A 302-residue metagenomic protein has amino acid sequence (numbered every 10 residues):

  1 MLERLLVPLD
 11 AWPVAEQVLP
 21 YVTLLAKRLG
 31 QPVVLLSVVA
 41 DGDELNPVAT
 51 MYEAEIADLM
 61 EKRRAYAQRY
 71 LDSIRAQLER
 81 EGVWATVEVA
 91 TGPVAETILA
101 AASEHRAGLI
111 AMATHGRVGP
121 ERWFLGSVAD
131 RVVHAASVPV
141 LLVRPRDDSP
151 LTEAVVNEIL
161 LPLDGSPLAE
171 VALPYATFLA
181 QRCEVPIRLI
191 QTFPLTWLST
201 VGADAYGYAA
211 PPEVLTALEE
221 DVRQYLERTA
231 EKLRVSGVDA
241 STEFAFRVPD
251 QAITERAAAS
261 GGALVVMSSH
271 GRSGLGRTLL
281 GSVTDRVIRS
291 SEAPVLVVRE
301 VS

Functional and structural regions predicted by a protein language model:
M1, D43, M51, D58-E61 (+5 more regions): Structural beta-alpha unit
M1-Q17, L45, V83-T86, L109 (+6 more regions): Intrinsically disordered or low-complexity boundary/linker segments at protein termini and domain junctions
R4, G30-V34, W84, N157-E158 (+2 more regions): Residues at the starts of beta-strands that form the adenosine-phosphate
L6-P8, Y21, L25, V33-L35 (+13 more regions): Short, structured motif recognition centered on aromatic/hydrophobic residues
S37-R69, T192-Q224: Acidic, proline/glycine-rich short linear motifs
A113-R131, A154, L264-R289: Glycine-rich, Arg-bearing micro-motifs that act as flexible, cationic patches
N157-C183, I187-T200, R223, E227-R228 (+1 more regions): Surface-exposed interaction/gating patches
E220, Q251, E255, H270-T278 (+3 more regions): Protein-protein interaction modules outside structured cores
